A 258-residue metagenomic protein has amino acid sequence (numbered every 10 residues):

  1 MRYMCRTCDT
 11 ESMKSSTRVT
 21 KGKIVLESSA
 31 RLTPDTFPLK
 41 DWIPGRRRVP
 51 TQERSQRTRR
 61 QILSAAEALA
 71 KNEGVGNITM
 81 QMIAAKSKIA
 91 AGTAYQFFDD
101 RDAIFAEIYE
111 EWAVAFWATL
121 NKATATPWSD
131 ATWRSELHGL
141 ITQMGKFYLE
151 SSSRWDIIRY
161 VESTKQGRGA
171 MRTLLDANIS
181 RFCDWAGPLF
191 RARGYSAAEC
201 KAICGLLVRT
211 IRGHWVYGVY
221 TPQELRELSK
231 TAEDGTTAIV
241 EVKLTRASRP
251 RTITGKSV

Functional and structural regions predicted by a protein language model:
M1-R57, R246-V258: N-terminal intrinsically disordered/low-complexity leader segments
S55-E67, I83, I108-T119: Generic hydrophobic, amphipathic alpha-helix propensity
T58, R101, I108, W112 (+8 more regions): Hydrophobic/aromatic residues within well-ordered alpha-helical segments
Q61, L69-A103, E107: Helix-turn-helix
E107, N121-E150, I203-C204: Hydrophobic alpha-helical connector segments
W117-N121, K146-E150, R159, Q166-R191 (+1 more regions): Amphipathic alpha-helical packing segments from all-alpha helical-bundle domains
L120-W128, W155-K165, H214-P222: Secondary-structure edge/capping motif, primarily at the C-terminal ends of alpha-helices and the immediately following
L189-T236, A247-V258: Hydrophobic/aromatic-rich alpha-helical bundle segments in the mid-to-C-terminal region
